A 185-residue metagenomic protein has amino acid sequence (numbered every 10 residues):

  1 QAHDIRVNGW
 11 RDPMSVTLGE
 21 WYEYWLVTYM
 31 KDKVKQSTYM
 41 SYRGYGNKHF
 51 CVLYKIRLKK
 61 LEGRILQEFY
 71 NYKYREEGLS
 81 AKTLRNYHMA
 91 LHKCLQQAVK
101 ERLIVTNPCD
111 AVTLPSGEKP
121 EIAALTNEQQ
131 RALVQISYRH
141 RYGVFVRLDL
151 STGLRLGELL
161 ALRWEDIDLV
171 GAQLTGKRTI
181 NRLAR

Functional and structural regions predicted by a protein language model:
Q1-S15: Short, surface-exposed polybasic/aromatic micro-patch for ligand or macromolecular engagement
V16-W21, R57-L58, R163: Short, structural beta-strand-to-alpha-helix junction motif
V27-L103, K119: N-terminal core-binding DNA-recognition domain of tyrosine site-specific recombinases/integrases
A81, R85-Y87, K100, I104-T106 (+3 more regions): Basic, Lys/Arg- and aromatic-enriched nucleic-acid-binding interface segment
D166: Phosphate-binding active sites in nucleotide-utilizing proteins
Q173-T175: General beta-strand recognition
A184-R185: C-terminal catalytic core of Y-nucleophile DNA break-rejoin enzymes
